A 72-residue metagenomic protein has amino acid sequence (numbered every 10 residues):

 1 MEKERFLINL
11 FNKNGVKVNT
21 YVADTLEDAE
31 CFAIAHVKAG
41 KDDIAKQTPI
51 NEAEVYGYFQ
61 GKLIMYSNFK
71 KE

Functional and structural regions predicted by a protein language model:
M1-V18: Short aromatic-glycine-(Arg/Gly/Cys) micro-motifs in beta-strand/loop hairpins
R5-I8, D24, G61-L63: Intrinsic-disorder/low-complexity peptide segments enriched for small residues
L10, A29-C31, L63: Helix-centric, low-specificity signal for extended rod-like, repetitive segments
N14-G15, A23-N51: A short, charged, amphipathic alpha-helix used as a generic interaction element across diverse proteins
G15-Y21, K62-Y66: Surface-exposed loop/edge segments in extracytoplasmic proteins
K38-E72: Short, mixed-charge low-complexity intrinsically disordered segments
